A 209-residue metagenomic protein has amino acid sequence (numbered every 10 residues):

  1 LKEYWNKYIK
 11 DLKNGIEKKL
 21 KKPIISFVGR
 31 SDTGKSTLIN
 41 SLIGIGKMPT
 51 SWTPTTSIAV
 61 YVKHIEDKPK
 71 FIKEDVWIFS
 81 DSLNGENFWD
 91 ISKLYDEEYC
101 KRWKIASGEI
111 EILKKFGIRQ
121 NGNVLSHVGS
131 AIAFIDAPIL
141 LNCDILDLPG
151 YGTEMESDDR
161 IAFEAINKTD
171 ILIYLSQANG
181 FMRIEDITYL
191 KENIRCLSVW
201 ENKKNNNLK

Functional and structural regions predicted by a protein language model:
L1-L20: N-terminal pre-Walker A segment at the start of P-loop NTPase domains
I16-K209: Globular "head" domains of long coiled-coil molecular machines
